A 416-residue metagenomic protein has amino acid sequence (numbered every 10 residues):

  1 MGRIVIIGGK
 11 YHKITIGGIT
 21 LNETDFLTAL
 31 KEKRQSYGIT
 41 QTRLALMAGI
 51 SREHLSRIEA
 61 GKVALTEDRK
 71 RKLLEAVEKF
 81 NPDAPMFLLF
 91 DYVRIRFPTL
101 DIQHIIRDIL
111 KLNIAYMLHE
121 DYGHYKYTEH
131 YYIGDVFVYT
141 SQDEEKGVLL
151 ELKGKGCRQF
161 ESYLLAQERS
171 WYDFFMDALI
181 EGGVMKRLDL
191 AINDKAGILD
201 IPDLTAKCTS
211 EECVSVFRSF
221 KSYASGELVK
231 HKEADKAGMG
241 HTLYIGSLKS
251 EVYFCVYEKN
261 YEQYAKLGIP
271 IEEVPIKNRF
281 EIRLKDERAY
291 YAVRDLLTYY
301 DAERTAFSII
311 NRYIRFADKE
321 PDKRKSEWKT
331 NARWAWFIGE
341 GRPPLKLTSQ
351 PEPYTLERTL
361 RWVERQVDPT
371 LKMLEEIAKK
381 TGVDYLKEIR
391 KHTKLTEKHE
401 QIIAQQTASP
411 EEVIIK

Functional and structural regions predicted by a protein language model:
M1-D25, E32, S36, E78-T355 (+1 more regions): Structured, helix-rich domain cores that form ligand/interaction pockets
T28-K31, G49, H54, T66-E67: Short alpha-helical segments used as structural interaction elements across diverse proteins
K31, T42, S56, R71 (+1 more regions): Residues within the helices of the helix-turn-helix
R34, A45, L74: The alpha-helix within a helix-turn-helix
G38-R57: Short alpha-helical DNA-recognition segment
A60: Short, conserved catalytic or interaction motifs in soluble domains
T66-P82: DNA major-groove recognition helix of helix-turn-helix/homeodomain DNA-binding modules
